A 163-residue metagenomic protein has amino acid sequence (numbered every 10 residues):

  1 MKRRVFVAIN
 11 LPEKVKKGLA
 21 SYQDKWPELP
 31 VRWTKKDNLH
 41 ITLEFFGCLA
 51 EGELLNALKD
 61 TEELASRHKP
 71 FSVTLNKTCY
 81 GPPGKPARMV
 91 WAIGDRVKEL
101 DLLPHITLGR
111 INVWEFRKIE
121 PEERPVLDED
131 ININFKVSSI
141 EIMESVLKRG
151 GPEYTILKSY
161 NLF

Functional and structural regions predicted by a protein language model:
M1-F163: Histidine-dependent nucleotide/RNA phosphoesterase domain, centered on the 2H-phosphoesterase fold with its duplicated
